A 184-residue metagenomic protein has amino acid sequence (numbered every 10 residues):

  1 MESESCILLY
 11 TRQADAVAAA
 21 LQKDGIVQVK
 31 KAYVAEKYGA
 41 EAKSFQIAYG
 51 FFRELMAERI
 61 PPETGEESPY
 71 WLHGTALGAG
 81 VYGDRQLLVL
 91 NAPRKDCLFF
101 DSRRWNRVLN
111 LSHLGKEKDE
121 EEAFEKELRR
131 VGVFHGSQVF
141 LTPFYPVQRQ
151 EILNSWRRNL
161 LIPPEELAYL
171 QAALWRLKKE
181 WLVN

Functional and structural regions predicted by a protein language model:
E2-C6, Q13-A40, E66-S68, G78-Q86 (+1 more regions): Conserved NAD+-utilizing ADP-ribose enzyme module
Y38-G65: Short alpha-helix boundary/capping and kink motifs at helix termini
L72: Active-site beta-strand/loop microenvironment that shapes enzyme catalytic pockets
T75: Divalent-cation-assisted or electrostatically stabilized phosphate/pyrophosphate-binding catalytic cores
